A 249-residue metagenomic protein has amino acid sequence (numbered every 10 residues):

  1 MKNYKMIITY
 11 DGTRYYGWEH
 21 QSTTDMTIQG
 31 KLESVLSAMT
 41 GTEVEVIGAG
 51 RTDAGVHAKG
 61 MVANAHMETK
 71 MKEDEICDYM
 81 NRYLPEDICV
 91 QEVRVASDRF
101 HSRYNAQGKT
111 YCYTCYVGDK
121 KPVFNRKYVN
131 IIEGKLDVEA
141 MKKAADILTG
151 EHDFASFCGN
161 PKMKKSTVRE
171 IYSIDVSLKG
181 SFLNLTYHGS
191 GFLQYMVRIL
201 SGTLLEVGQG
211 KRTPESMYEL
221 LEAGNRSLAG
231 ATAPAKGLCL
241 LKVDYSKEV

Functional and structural regions predicted by a protein language model:
M1-V249: Structured-RNA-binding interfaces characteristic of tRNA pseudouridine synthases
